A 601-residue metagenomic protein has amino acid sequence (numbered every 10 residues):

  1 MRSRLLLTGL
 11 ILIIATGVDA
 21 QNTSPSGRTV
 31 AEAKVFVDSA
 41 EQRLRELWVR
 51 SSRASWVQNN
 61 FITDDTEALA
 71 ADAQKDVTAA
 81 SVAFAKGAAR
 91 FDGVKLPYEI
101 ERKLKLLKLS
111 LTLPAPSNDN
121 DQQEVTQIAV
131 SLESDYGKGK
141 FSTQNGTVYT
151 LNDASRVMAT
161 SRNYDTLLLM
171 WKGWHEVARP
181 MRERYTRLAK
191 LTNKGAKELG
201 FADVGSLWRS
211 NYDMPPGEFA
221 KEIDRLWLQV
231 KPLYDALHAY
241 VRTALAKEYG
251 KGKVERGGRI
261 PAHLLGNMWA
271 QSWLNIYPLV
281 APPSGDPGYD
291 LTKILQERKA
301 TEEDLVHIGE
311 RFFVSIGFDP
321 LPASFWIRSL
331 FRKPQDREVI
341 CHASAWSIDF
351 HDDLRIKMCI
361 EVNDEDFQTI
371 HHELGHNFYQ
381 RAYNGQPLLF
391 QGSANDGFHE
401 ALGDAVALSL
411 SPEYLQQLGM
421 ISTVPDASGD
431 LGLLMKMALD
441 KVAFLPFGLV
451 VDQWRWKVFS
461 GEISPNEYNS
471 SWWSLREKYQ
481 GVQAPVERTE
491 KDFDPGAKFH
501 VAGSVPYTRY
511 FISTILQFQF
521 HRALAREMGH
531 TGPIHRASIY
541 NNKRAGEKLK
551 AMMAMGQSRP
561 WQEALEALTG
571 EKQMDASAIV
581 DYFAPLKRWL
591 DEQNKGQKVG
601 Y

Functional and structural regions predicted by a protein language model:
M1-L6: Bacterial N-terminal signal peptides that target proteins for export
L7-A15: Bacterial N-terminal signal peptides
Q21-R187, G205, K498, V505-T508 (+3 more regions): N-terminal helix-rich structural modules
T23-A33, D65-T66, L107, D203-S206 (+11 more regions): C-terminal, non-catalytic "cap/extension" segments appended to globular domains
G146-D153, T160, R187-K357, D426-L434 (+1 more regions): Active-site-proximal, well-structured secondary-structure segments within enzyme catalytic domains
D165, L169, D336-N363, I370 (+1 more regions): Active-site scaffold of zinc-dependent metalloenzymes
G205-S206, S210, Q380-A405, G419: Post-HEXXH active-site segment of zinc metalloproteases
F219, I223-L233, S393-D426: Post-HExxH zinc-binding segment in Zn-dependent metallohydrolases
